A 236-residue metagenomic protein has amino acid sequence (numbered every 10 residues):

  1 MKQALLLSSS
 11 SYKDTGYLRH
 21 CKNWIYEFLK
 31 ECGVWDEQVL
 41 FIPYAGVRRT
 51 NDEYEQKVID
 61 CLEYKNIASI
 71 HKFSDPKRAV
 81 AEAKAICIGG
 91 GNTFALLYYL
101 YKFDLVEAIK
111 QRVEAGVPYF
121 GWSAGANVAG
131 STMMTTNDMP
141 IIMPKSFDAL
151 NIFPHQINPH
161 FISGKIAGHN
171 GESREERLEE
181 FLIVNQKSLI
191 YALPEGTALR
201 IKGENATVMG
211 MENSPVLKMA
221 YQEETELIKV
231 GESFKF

Functional and structural regions predicted by a protein language model:
K2-V34, G46, N51-E53, T135 (+1 more regions): C-terminal and late-domain segments of enzyme folds
F41-I42, R48-T93: A glycine-rich, hydrophobic loop/mini-helix early in the fold
A81-E82, A115, I152: Alpha-helix C-terminal capping/helix-to-coil transition sites in glycosyltransferase folds
C87-G90, V113-T132: Catalytic nucleophile loop
T93-F103, A167: Glycine/threonine-rich flexible loop motifs
K102-G116: Catalytic-core regions built around general acid/base machinery
